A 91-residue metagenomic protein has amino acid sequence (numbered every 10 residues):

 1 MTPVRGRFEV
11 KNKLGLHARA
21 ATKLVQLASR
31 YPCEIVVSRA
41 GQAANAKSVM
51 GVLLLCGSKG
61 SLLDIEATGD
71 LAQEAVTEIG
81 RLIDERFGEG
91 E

Functional and structural regions predicted by a protein language model:
M1-P3, R30, G60: A general secondary-structure signal for short beta-strands and their flanking turns/coil in non-transmembrane regions
P3-V4, V49: N-terminal loops that bind phosphate or other acidic moieties and the adjacent beta-alpha structural core
R7-E9, E66: Generic structural detector for well-ordered beta-strands
E9-S58: Compact, glycine-rich, soluble single-domain proteins
S58-E91: C-terminal structural segments of small proteins and small subunits
